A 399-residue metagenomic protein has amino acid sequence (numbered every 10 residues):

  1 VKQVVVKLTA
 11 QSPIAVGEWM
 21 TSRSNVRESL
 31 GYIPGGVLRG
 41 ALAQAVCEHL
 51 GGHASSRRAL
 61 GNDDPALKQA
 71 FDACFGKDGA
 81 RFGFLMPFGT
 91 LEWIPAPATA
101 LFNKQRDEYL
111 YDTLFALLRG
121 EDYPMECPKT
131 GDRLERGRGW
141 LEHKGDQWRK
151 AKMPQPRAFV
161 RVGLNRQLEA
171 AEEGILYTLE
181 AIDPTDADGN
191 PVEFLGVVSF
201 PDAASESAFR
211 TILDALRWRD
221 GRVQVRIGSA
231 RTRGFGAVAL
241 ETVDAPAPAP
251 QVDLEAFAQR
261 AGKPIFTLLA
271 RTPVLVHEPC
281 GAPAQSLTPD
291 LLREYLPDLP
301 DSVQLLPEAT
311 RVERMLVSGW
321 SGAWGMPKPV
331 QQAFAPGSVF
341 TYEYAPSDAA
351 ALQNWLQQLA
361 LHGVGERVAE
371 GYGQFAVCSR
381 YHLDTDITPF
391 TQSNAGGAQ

Functional and structural regions predicted by a protein language model:
V1-Q399: Conserved active-site/ligand-binding neighborhood in enzyme cores
